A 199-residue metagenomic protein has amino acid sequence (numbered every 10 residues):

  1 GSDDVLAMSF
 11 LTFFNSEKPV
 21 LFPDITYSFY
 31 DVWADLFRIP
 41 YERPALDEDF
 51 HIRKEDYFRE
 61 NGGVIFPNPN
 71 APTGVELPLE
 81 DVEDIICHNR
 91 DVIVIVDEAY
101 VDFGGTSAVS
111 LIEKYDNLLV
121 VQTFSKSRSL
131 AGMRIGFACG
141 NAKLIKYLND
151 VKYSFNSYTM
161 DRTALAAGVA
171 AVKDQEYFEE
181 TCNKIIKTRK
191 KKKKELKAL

Functional and structural regions predicted by a protein language model:
G1-C87, Y100-Y115, L119: Conserved core of the PLP fold type I
E17, R38, A171, A198-L199: Glycine-centered loop/turn motif at secondary-structure junctions
H88, I93: Active-site-proximal helix-loop elements at catalytic-domain edges
V94-A99: Short beta-strand/loop segment that forms part of the nucleotide-sugar
I112, L196-L199: Surface-exposed helix-capping loop/turn segments at secondary-structure junctions
N117-K197: PLP-dependent aminotransferase class I/II
